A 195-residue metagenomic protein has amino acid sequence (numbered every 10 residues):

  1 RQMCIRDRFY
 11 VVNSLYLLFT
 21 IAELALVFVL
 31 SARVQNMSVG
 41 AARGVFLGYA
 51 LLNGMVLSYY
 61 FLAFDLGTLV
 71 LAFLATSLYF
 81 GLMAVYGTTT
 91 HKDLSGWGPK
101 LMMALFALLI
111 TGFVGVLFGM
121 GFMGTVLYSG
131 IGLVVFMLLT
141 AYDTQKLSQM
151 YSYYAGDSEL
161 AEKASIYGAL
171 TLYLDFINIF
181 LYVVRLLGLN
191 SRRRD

Functional and structural regions predicted by a protein language model:
Q2, R6-D195: A hydrophobic alpha-helical transmembrane-helix feature that marks the membrane cores and membrane-interface segments
